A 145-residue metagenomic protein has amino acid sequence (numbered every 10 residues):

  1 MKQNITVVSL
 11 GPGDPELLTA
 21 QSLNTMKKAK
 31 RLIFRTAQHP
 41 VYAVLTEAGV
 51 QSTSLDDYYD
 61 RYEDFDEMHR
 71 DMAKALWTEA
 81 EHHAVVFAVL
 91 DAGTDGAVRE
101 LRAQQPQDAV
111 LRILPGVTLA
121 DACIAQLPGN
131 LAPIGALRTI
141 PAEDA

Functional and structural regions predicted by a protein language model:
M1-P15, A20-L114, A122: Class I S-adenosyl-L-methionine
D66-H69, R138-A145: A general structural motif
R102-L127, A132-A142: Short, acidic/small-residue loops that bind anionic groups at enzyme active sites
